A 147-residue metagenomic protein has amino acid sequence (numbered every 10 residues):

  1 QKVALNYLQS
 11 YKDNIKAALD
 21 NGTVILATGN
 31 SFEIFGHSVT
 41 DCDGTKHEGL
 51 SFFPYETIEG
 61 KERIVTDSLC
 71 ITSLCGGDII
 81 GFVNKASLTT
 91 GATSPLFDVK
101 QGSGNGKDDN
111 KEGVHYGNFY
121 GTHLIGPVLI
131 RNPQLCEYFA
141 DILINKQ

Functional and structural regions predicted by a protein language model:
Q1-A27, G36-T40: Flexible gly/pro-rich beta->alpha loop and the following alpha-helix that scaffold active-site loops
K2-A4, F35-S38, E62, T93 (+1 more regions): Short glycine-/acidic-enriched loop or helix-start segments at secondary-structure transitions that form or flank
D20, Y55, T89, D141-N145: Generic secondary-structure signature for well-ordered alpha-helical cores
L26, S51, F82, Y120-T122: Hydrophobic/aromatic beta-strand patches that form the interior of the parallel beta-sheet core in alpha/beta enzyme
N30-S31: Conserved Rossmann-fold NAD(P)-dependent oxidoreductase catalytic core, especially the SDR/UDP-sugar
T40-E112: Pocket-forming structural segment of enzyme catalytic cores
G102, G106-N110, Y116, T122-L124 (+1 more regions): Internal, non-catalytic "lid/hinge" segments that mediate substrate recognition, gating, inter-domain movement
F119-Q147: Acyltransferase
